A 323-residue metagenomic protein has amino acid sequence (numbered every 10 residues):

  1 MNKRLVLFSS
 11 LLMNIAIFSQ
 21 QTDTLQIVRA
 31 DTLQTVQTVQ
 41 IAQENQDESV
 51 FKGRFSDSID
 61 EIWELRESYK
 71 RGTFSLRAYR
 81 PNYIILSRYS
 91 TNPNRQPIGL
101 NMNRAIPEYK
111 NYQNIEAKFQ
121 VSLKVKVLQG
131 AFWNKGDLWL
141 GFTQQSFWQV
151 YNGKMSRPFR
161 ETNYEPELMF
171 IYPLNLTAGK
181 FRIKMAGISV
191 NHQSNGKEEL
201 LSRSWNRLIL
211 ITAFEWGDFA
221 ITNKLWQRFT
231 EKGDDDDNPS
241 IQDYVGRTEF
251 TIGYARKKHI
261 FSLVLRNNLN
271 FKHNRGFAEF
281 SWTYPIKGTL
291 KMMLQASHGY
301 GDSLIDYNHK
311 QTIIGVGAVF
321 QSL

Functional and structural regions predicted by a protein language model:
M1-T24: Bacterial Sec-dependent N-terminal signal peptides
A16-F18, V28, A42, L210: Residues marking helix boundaries in flexible regions
V28-D31, V36-N152, P158, T162-P166: Outer-membrane beta-barrel initiation region
Q96-I106, Q113, L128-Y254, L265 (+2 more regions): Outer-membrane pore/translocation modules
E249-F250, Y254-Q295, Y300-S303, S322: Long, repeat-rich segments with strong aromatic
I305-Y307: Short conserved micro-motifs at the rims of enzyme active sites and ligand-binding pockets
Q311-L323: Outer-membrane beta-barrel "beta-signal"
